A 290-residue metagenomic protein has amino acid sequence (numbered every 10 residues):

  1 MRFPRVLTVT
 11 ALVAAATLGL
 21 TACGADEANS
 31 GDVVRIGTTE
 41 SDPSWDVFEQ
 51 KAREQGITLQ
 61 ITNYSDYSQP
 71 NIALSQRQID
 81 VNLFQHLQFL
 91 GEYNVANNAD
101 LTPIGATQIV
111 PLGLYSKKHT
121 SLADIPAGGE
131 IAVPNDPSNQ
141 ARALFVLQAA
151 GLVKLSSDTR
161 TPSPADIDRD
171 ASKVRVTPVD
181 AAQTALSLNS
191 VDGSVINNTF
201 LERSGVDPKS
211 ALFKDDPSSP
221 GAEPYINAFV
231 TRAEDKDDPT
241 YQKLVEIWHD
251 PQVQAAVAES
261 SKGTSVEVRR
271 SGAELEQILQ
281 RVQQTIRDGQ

Functional and structural regions predicted by a protein language model:
T17-A22: C-terminal motif of bacterial Sec signal peptides marking the signal peptidase cleavage site
G24-E27: Bacterial signal peptide processing site
S30-S41, I57-N63, G129-I131: Short, well-ordered beta-strand elements
D32-V34, S41-S44, E54, V191 (+1 more regions): An extracytoplasmic/periplasmic, membrane-proximal ligand-sensing/linker region
T62-I72, T159-L186: Short helix-initiation/N-cap motifs at beta->coil->alpha
E92-I104, H119, S190, V195 (+1 more regions): Ligand-binding "clamshell"
I104-K154: A conserved helix-loop-strand patch within extracytoplasmic ligand-binding domains of the periplasmic binding
P111-L122, Y225-K243: A bilobed periplasmic-binding-protein/Venus flytrap-type ligand-binding module shared by bacterial periplasmic
